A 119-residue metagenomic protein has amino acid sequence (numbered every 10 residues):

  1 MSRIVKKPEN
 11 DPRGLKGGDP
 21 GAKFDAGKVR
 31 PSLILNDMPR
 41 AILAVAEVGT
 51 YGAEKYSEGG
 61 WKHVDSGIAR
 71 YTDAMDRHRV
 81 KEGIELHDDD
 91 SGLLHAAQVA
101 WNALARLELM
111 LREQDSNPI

Functional and structural regions predicted by a protein language model:
M1-I119: Intrinsically disordered, low-complexity regulatory regions that flank transcription factor DNA-binding cores
